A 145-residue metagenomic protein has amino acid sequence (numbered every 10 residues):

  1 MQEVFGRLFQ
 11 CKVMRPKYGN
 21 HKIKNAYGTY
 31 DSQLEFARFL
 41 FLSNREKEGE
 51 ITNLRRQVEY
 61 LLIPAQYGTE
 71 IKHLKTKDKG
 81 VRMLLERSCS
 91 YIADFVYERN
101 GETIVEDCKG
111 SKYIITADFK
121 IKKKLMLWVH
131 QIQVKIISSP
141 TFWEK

Functional and structural regions predicted by a protein language model:
M1-K145: Electrostatic, structured charged patches in enzyme active sites and in nucleic-acid/phosphate-binding
